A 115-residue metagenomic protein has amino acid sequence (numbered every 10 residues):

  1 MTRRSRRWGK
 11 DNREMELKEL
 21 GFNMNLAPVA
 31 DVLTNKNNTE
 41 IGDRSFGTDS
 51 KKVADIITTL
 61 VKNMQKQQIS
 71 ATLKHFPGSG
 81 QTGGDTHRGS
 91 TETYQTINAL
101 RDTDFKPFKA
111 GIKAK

Functional and structural regions predicted by a protein language model:
M1-K115: Glycoside hydrolase catalytic-domain context in secreted enzymes
